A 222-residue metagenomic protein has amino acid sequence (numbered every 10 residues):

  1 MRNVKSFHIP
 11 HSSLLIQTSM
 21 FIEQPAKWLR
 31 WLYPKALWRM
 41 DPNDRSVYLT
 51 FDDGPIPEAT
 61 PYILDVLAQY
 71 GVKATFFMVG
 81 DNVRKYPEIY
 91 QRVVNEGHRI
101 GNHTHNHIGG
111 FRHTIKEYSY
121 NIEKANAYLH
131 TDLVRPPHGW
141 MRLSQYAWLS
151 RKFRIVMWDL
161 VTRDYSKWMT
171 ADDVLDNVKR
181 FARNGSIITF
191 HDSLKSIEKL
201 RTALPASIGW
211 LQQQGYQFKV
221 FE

Functional and structural regions predicted by a protein language model:
M1-K5, P10-S12, Q17-T18, N126: Intrinsically disordered, low-complexity proline-rich regions
S6, L15-T50, P55-Q69, K85-E88 (+1 more regions): N-terminal pre-catalytic segment of deacetylase/amide-hydrolase enzymes
Q17-L37, F111-R112, K116, M141-A147 (+1 more regions): Alpha-helical membrane-targeting segments
F51-D53, M78-G80, N102-T104, P136-H138 (+3 more regions): A cross-domain feature marking catalytic cores of carbohydrate-active enzymes and several ubiquitous metabolic/repair
G54-E58, F77-Y86, I108-K116, R135-R142 (+2 more regions): Acidic-and-aromatic substrate-binding clefts and catalytic sites of carbohydrate-active enzymes
L64-K73, H98-R99, H105-I108, I115-L143 (+2 more regions): CE4/NodB-like, metal-dependent polysaccharide N-deacetylase domain that modifies extracellular/periplasmic N-acetylated
Q69-E96: A short, conserved beta-to-alpha structural element at the edge of catalytic cores that scaffolds binding
W140, Q145-K179, G215-E222: His/Asp/Glu-enriched short active-site or ligand-binding loop at hydrolase and phosphoryl-transfer sites
